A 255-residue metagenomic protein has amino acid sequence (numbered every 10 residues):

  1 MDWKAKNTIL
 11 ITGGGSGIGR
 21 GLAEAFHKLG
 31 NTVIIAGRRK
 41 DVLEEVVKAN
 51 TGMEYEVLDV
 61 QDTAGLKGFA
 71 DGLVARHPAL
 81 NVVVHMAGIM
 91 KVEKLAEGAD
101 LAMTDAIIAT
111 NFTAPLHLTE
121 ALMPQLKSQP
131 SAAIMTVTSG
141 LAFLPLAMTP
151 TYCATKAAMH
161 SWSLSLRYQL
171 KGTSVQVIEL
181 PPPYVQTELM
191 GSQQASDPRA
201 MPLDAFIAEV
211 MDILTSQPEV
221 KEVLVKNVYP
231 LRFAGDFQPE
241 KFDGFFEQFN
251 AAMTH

Functional and structural regions predicted by a protein language model:
G13-G17: Conserved glycine-rich cofactor-binding loop
L29-E45: Conserved glycine-rich Rossmann-like NAD(P)H-binding loop of the short-chain dehydrogenase/reductase
A49-A64: Rossmann-fold cofactor-recognition segment
M90-D105, M148-T151: Conserved mid-core segment of classical short-chain dehydrogenase/reductases
T119, T155: Active-site helix of classical SDR
S139: Residue(s) in the substrate-gating loop at a strand-loop-helix junction that position the organic substrate next
E179, G191, A195-P239: C-terminal helical subdomain
